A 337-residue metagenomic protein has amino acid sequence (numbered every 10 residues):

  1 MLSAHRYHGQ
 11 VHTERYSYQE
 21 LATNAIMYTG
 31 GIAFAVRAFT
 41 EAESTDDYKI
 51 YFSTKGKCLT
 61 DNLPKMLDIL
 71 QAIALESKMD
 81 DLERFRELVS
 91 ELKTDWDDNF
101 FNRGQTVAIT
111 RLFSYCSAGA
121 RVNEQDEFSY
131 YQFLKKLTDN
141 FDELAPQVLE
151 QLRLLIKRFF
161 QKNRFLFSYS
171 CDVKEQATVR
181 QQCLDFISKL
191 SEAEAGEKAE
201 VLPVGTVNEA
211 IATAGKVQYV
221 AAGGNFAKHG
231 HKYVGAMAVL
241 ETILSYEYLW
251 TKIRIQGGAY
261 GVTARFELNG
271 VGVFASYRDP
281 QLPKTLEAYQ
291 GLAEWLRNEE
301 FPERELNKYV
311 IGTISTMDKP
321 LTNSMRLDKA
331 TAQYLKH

Functional and structural regions predicted by a protein language model:
M1-Y7, K55, K157, R164 (+4 more regions): His/Glu-based metal-binding/catalytic segments typifying zinc-dependent metallopeptidases
Y7-S17: Catalytic Zn2+-binding segment of zinc metalloproteases
T13, C58, K232, L240-E241 (+2 more regions): Short alpha-helix boundary/capping segments
E20-V201, G257-H337: Charge-rich, well-structured scaffold segments of protease-associated domains
